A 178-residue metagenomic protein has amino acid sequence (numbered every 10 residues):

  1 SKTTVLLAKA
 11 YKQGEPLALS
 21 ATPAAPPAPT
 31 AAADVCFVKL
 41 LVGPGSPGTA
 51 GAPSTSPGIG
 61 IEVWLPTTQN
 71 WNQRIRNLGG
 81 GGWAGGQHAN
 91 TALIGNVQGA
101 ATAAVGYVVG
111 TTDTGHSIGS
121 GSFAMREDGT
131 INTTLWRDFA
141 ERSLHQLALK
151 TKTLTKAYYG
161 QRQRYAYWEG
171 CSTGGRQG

Functional and structural regions predicted by a protein language model:
S1-R74, Q87, N96: Catalytic-loop region of hydrolases
A8, A140-E141, Y165: N-terminal start-of-chain detector that recognizes signal peptides and the immediate post-cleavage beginning
Q13, N72, G81-G160: Cap/lid segment of the alpha/beta-hydrolase catalytic domain
L41-G43, P66, N77-G82, T112-G115 (+1 more regions): Active-site-proximal beta-strand/loop segments in catalytic clefts of secreted hydrolases
R74, Q161-S172: Alpha/beta-hydrolase fold nucleophile elbow
Q177-G178: Hydrolases whose catalytic domains are alpha/beta-hydrolase-1, hotdog thioesterase, or metallo-beta-lactamase-like
